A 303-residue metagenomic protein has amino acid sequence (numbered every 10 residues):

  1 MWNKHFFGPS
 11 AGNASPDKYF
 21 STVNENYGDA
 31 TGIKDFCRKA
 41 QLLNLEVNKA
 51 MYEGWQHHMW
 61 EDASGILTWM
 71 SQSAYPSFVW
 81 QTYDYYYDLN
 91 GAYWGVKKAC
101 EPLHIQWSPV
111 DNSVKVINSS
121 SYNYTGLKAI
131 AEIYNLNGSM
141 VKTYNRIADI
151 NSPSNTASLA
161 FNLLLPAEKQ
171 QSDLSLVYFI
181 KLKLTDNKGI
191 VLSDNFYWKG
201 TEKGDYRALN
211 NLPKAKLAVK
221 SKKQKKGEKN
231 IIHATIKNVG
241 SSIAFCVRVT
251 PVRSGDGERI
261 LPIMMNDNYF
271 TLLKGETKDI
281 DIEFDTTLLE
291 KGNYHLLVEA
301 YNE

Functional and structural regions predicted by a protein language model:
M1-T125, I130, V141: Substrate-binding clefts and catalytic carboxylate motifs of secreted carbohydrate-active enzymes
E61, T185-V191, Y206-S241, T287-G292: Beta-rich accessory regions
D88-I117, Y134-G138, K199-E228: Low-complexity, acidic Ser/Thr/Pro/Gly-rich terminal tails and inter-domain linkers that flank the onset of structured
S113-S120, H233-V239, E283: Short edge beta-strand/loop segments characteristic of extracellular beta-sandwich folds
S121-S139, V239-R259, V298-Y301: Short acidic, flexible loop segments centered on an aromatic residue
A129-L174, R259-T287: Intrinsically disordered, low-complexity Pro/Gly/Ser/Thr-rich segments with frequent PxxP/GP/PP motifs and embedded
Y134, S158, L192-L209, C246-K278: Intrinsically disordered, low-complexity Ser/Thr/Gly-rich stretches
N162-N211, L261, D279-E303: Terminal connector regions
